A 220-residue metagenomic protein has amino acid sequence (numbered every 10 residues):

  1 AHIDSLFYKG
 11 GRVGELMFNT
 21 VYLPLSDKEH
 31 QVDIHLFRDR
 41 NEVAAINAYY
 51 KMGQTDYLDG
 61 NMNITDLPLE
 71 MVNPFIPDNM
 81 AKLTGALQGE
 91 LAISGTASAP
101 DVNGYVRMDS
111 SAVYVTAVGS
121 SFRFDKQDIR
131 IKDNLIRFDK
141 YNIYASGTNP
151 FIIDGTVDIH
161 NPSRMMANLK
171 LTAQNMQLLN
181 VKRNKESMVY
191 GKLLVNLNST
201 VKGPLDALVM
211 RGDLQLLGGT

Functional and structural regions predicted by a protein language model:
A1-E90, S98-T200, P204-T220: Interface amphipathic segments
